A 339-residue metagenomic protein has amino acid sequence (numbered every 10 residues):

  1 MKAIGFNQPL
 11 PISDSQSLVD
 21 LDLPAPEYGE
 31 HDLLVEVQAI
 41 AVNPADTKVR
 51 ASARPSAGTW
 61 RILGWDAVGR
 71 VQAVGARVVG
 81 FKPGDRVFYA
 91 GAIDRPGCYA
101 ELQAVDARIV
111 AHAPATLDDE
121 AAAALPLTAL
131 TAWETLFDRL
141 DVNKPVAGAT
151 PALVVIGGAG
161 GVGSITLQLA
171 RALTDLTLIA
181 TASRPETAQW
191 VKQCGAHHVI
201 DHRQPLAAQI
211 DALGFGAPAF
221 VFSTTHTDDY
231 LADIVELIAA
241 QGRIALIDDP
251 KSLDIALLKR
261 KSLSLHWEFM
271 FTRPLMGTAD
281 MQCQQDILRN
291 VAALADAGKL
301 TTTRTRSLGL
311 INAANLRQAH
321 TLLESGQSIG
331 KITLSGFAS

Functional and structural regions predicted by a protein language model:
P24-A41, A51-P96: Glycine-rich beta-strand-centered segment in the early N-terminal region that forms part of a ligand/cofactor-binding
D94-A107: A structural motif shared across PLP-dependent enzymes of the aminotransferase-like
C98-Y99, A182-W190, S252-I255: Short, glycine/polar-rich helix-capping loops at beta-to-alpha or helix-loop-helix junctions that flank or form
E120: C-terminal boundary of histidine-terminating zinc-finger modules
L125-Q204: Mid-domain Rossmann-like dinucleotide-binding core that forms the NAD(H)/NADP(H) cofactor-binding site
K144-A149, V199-E268: Glycine-rich cofactor phosphate-binding loops and adjacent beta1-alpha1 units of small-molecule cofactor enzyme domains
L257-L308: C-terminal substrate-binding/catalytic core of Rossmann-like NAD(P)-dependent dehydrogenases/reductases
D296-R306, R317-S339: C-terminal capping/lid region of NAD(P)-dependent oxidoreductase domains
